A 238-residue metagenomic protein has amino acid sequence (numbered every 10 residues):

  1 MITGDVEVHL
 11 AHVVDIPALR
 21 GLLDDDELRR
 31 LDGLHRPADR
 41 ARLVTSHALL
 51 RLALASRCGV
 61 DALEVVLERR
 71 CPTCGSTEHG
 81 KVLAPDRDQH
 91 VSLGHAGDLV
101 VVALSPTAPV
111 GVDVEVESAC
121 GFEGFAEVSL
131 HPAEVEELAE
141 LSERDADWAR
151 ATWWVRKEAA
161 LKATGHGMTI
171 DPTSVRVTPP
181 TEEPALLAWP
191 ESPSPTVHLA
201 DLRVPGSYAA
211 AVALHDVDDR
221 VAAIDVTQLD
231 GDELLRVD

Functional and structural regions predicted by a protein language model:
M1-D238: Core catalytic alpha/beta fold that binds nucleotide/phospho-ligands
